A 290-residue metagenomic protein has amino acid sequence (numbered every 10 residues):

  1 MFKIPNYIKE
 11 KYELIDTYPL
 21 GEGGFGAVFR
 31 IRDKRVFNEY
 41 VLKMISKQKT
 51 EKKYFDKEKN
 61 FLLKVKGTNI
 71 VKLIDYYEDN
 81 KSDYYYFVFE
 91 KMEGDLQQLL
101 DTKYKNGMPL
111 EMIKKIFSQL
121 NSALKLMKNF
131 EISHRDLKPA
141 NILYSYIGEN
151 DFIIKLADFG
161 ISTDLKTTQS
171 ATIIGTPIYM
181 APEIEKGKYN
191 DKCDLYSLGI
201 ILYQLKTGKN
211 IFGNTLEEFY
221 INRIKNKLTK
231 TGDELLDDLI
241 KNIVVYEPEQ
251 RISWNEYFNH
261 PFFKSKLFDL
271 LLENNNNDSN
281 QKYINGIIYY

Functional and structural regions predicted by a protein language model:
T17-G23, V28: Protein kinase glycine-rich loop
K72-Y85: Short beta-strand micro-motifs within the conserved protein kinase catalytic domain, predominantly in the N-lobe
S82-D95: Conserved short submotifs of the Hanks-type protein kinase catalytic core that shape the nucleotide-binding pocket
I116-F117: Activation segment signature within eukaryotic-like protein kinase domains
K128-S145: Catalytic-loop of the protein kinase fold
A171-E183: Conserved activation segment of eukaryotic-like protein kinases, specifically the C-terminal portion of the activation
D194: Conserved catalytic-loop aspartate of Hanks-type protein kinases
